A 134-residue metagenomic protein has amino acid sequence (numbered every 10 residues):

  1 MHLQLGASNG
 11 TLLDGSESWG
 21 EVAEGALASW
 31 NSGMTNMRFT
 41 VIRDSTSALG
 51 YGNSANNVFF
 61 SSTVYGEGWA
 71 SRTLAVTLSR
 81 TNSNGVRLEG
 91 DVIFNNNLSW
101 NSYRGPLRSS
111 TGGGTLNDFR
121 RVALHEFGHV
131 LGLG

Functional and structural regions predicted by a protein language model:
M1-G134: Zinc-dependent metalloendopeptidases
